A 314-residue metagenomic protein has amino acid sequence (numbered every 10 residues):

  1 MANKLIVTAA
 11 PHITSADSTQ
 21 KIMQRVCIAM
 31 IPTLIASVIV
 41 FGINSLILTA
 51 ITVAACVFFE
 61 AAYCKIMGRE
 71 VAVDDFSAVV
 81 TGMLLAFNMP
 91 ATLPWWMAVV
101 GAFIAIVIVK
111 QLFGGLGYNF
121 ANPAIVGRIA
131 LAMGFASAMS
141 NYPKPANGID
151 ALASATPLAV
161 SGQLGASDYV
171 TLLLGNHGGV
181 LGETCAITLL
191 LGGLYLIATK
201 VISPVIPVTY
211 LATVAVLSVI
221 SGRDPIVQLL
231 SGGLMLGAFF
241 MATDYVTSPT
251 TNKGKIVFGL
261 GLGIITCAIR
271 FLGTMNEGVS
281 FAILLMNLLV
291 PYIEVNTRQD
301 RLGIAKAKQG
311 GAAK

Functional and structural regions predicted by a protein language model:
M1-V53, V57, K306-K314: N-terminal signal-anchor module of multipass membrane proteins
R25-T33, L48-E60, S77-G82, A86 (+13 more regions): Alpha-helical transmembrane segments in multi-pass membrane proteins
T33-A36, T81-P90, I104, L189-L196 (+1 more regions): Generic transmembrane alpha-helix motif of multi-pass integral membrane proteins
G42-A55, T92-G101, L172, N176-T184 (+1 more regions): Structural signature of hydrophobic alpha-helical transmembrane segments
F58-E70, I106-G117, L189-T199, F239-S248: C-terminal ends of transmembrane helices
D74-A78, M83-D150: Membrane-interface helix-loop-helix junctions at boundaries between adjacent transmembrane segments
G117-L190: Long hydrophobic alpha-helical segments that form multi-pass transmembrane helix bundles in integral membrane proteins
F120, A124, V227-L234, G254-F258 (+1 more regions): Loop-to-transmembrane alpha-helix initiation sites
